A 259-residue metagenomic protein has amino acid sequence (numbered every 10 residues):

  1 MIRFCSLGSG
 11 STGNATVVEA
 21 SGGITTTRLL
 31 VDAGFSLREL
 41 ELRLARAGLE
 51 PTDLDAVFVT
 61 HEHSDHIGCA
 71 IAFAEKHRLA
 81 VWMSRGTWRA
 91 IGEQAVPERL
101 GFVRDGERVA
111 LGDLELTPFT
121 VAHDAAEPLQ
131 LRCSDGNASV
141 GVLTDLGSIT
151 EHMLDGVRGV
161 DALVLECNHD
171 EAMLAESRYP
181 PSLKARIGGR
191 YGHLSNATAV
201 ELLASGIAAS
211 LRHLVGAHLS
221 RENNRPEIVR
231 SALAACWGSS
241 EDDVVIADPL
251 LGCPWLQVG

Functional and structural regions predicted by a protein language model:
M1-A47, P128-D145, A162: Conserved beta-strand hairpin/beta-sheet module of binuclear metal-dependent hydrolase folds, prominently
I2-T16, H61-A70, A74-E75, W82 (+3 more regions): Structured catalytic core of nucleotide-sugar glycosyltransferases
T26, L37-M83, D161: Active-site metal-binding motif and surrounding structural segment of the metallo-beta-lactamase
V31-G34, D55-E62, W82-R85, G141-D145 (+3 more regions): Active-site neighborhood of phospho(di)ester-bond hydrolases with catalytic His/Asp-centered motifs
H63-I67, W88-A90, A125-A126, S148-E151 (+2 more regions): Active-site environment of divalent metal-dependent phosphoester hydrolases
M83-A138: Metallo-beta-lactamase
E107, D113-P118, A122-H123, D135-V140 (+2 more regions): Conserved catalytic scaffold of divalent metal-dependent phosphoesterases
E151-D248: Cap/insert and terminal regions of metallo-dependent hydrolase folds
